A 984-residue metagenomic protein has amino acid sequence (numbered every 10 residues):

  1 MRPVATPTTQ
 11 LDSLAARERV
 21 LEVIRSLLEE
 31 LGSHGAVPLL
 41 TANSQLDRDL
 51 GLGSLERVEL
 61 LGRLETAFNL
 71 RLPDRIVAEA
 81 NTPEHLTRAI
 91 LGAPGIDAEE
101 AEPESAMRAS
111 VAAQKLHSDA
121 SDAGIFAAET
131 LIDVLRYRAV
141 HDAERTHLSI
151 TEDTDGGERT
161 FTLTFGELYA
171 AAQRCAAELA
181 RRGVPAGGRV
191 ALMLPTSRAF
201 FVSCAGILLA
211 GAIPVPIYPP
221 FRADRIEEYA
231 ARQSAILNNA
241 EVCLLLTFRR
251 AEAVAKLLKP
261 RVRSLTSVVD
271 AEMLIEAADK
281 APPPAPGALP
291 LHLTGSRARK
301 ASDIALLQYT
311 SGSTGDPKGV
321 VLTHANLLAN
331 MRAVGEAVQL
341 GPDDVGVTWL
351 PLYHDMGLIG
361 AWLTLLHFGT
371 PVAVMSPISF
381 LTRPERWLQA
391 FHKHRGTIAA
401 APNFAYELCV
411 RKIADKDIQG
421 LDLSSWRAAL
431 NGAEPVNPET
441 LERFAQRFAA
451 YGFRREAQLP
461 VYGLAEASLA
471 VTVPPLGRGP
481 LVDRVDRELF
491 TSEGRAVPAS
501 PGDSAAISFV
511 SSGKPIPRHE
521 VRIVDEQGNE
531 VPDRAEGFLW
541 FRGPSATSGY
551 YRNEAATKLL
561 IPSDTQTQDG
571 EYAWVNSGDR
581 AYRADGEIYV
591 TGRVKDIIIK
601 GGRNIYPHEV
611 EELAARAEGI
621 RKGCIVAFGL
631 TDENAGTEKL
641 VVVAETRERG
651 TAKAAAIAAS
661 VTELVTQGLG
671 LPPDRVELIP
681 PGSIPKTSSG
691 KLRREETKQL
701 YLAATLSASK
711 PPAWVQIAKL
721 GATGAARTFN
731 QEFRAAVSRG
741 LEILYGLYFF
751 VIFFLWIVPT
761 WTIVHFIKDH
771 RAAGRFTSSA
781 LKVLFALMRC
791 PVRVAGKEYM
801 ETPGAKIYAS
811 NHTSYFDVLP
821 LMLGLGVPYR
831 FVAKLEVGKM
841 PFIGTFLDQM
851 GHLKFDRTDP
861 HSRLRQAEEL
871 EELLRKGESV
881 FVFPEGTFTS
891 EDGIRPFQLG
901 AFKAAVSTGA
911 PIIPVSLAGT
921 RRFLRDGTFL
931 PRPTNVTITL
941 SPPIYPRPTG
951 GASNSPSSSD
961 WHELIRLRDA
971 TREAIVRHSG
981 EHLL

Functional and structural regions predicted by a protein language model:
M1, H392, A399, G543 (+4 more regions): AMP-binding/adenylate-forming catalytic core of the ANL superfamily
M1, L702, L864-L984: Non-catalytic C-terminal accessory region of glycerolipid acyltransferases and related lyso-lipid remodeling enzymes
L70-I90, E102-A106, C624, A635-E638 (+2 more regions): AMP-binding/adenylate-forming catalytic domain of the ANL superfamily
A143-T146, P283-Y309, G315-D316, N330 (+1 more regions): Conserved pre-ATP/AMP-binding loop-to-beta segment of ANL
L148-V202, R222-Y229, G319-L328: Conserved AMP-binding/adenylate-forming core of the ANL superfamily
L328-V345, D355-T397, K412-K416: Conserved AMP-binding/adenylation subdomain of ANL enzymes
G396-A400, K412-A506, E520, G528-N529: Gly/Ser/Thr-rich phosphate-binding loop
E488-F509, T547-G578, E611: Conserved ANL (AMP-binding/adenylate-forming) active-site segment centered on the GW(Y/F)…HTG consensus within
